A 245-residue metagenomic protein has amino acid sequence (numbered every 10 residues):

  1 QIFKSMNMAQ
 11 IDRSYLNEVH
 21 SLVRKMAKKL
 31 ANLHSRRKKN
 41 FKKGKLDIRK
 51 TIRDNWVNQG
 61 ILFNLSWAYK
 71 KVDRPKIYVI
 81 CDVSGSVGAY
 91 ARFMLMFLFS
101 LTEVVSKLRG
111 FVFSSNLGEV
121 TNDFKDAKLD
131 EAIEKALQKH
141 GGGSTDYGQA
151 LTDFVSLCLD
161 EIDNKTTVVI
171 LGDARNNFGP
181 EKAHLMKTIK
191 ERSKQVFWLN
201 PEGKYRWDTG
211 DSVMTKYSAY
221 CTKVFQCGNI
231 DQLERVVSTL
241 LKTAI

Functional and structural regions predicted by a protein language model:
Q1-R74: Acidic/polar low-complexity segments with low predicted structural confidence
I52, I80-S84, T166-N177, T222: DG-centered beta-turn motif at the end of beta-strands
I52, W67-L95: MIDAS-like acidic motif and immediate structural context at the N-terminus of von Willebrand factor A/I domains
W67, A89-D146: Metal-dependent catalytic core segments for phosphate chemistry
L95, E181-K187: Charged helix-capping and loop-helix junction motifs
S114-G118, A174, N200-R206: Short beta-alpha junction loops
V120, E131-T166, G203, T209: Von Willebrand factor
K187-I245: Von Willebrand factor type A / integrin I
